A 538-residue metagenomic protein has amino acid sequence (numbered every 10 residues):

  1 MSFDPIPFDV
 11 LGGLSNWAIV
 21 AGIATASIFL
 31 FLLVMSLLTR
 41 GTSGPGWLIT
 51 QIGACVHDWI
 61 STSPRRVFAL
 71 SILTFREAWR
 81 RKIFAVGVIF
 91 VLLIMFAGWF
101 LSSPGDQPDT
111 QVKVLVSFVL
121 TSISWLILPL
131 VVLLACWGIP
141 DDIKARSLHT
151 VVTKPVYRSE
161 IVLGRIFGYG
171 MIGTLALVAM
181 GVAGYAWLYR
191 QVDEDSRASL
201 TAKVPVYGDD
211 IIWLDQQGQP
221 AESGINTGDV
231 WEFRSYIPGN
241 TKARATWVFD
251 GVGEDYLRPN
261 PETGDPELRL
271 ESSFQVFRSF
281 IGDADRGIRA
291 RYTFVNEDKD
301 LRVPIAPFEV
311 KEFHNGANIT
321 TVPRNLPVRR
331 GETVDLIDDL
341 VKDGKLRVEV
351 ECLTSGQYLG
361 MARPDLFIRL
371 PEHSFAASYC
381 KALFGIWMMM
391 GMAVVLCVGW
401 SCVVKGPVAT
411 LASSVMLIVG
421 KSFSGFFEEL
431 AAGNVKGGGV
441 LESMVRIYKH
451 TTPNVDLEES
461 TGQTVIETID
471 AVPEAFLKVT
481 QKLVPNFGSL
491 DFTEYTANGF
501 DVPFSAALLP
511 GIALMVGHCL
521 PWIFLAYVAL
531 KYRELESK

Functional and structural regions predicted by a protein language model:
M1-D4, G44-A69, R369-H373, F384-M390 (+2 more regions): Short, membrane-interfacial amphipathic segments enriched in basic
S2-S43, L101-D109, A186, Q191-E372 (+1 more regions): Terminal transmembrane helical anchor/hairpin motif
P7, I49, G53, H57 (+7 more regions): Membrane-interacting alpha-helical segments
S71-I72, W79, I139-G168, K381 (+2 more regions): Helix-loop-helix units of permease transmembrane domains in multi-pass membrane transporters, especially ABC
F75-F90, P407-A412: Membrane-interface helix starts
W79, I83, L126-I127, R158-Y185: Selective transmembrane-helix segments that form parts of the transport pathway or gating/packing helices in multipass
V119-D141, M389: Long, hydrophobic alpha-helical segments
K531-K538: Short cytosolic juxtamembrane segments of multi-pass membrane proteins
